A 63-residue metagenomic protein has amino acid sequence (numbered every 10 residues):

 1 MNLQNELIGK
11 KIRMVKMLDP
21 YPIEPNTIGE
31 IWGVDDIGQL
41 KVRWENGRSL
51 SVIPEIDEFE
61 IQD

Functional and structural regions predicted by a protein language model:
L7-D63: Basic/aromatic-rich interaction segments and small domains that mediate binding to polyanionic partners
